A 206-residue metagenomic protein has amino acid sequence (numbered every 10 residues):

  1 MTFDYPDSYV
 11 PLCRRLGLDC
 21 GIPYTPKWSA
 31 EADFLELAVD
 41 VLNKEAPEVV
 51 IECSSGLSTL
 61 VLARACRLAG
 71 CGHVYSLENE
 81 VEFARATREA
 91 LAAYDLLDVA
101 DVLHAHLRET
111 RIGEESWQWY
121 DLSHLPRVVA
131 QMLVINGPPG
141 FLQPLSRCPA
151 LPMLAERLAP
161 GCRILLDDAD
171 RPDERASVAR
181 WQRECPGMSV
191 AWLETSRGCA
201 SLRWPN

Functional and structural regions predicted by a protein language model:
V10-E45: Class I SAM-dependent methyltransferase Rossmann-like catalytic core, especially the SAM/SAH-binding loop
A46-G56: Conserved class I S-adenosyl-L-methionine
L57-A69: Conserved SAM-binding loop of SAM-dependent methyltransferases across substrates and taxa, primarily the Class I
R67-C71, A92-D98, E184-P186: Short helix-capping segments at alpha-helix termini
C71-E78: Conserved SAM-binding motif I beta-strand of class I
A84-R85: Short alpha-helix immediately C-terminal to the canonical SAM-binding loop
R88-V128: S-adenosyl-L-methionine
P138-N206: C-terminal substrate-binding/active-site "lid" region of AdoMet-derived donor-dependent transferases
